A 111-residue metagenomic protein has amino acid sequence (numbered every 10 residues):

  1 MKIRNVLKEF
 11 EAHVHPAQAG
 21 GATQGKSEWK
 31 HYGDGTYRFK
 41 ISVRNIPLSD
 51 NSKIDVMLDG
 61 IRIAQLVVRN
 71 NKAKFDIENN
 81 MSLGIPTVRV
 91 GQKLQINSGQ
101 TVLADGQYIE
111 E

Functional and structural regions predicted by a protein language model:
M1-E111: N-terminal targeting/export leaders
